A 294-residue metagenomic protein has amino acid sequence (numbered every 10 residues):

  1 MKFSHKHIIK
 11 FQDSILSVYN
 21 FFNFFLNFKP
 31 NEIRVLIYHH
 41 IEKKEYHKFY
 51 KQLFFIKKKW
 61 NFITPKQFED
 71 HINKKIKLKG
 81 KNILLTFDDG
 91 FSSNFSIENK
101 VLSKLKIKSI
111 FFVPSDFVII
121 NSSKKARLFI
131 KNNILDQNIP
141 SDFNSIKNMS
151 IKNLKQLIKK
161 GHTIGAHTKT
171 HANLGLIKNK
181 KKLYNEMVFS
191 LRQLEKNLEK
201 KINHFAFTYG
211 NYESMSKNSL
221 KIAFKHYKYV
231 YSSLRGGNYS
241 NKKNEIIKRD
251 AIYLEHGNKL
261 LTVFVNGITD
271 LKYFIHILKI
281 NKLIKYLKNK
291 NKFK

Functional and structural regions predicted by a protein language model:
M1-T86, S92-S93, L176-K294: C-terminal active-site subregion of NodB/CE4 polysaccharide deacetylases
L36-H39, G80-I83, S103-E213, I246-I247: Metal-dependent polysaccharide deacetylase catalytic core of the NodB/CE4 family, i.e., the active-site-bearing domain
K51-K59, V101-K106, K160: A short, Lys/Arg-enriched amphipathic alpha-helix followed by its capping loop at the start of a domain
F91-S92, T170: Short, glycine/acidic-enriched loop or turn micro-motifs at the edges of active sites
